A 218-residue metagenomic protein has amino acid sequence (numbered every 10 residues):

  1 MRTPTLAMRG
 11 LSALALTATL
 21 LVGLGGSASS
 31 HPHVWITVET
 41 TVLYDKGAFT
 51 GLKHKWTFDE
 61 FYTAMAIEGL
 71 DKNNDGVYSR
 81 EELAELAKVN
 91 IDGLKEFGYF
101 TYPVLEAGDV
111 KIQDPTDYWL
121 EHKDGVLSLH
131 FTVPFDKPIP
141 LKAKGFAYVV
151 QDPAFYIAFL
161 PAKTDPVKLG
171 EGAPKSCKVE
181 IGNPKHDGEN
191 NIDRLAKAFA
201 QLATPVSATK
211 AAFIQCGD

Functional and structural regions predicted by a protein language model:
M1-M8: N-terminal secretory signal peptides that target proteins for export/translocation
G10-G23: Bacterial N-terminal signal peptides
G25-S30: Sec/Tat signal peptide C-region and signal peptidase I cleavage site
P32-F58: Early extracytoplasmic/domain-onset interaction patches
V42-Y44, F58-Y62, F135-K137, D152-A154: Beta-strand elements of well-folded, non-transmembrane domains
F61-L141: Structured domain cores in non-transmembrane regions
E106-D218: Mature, soluble, non-transmembrane domains
